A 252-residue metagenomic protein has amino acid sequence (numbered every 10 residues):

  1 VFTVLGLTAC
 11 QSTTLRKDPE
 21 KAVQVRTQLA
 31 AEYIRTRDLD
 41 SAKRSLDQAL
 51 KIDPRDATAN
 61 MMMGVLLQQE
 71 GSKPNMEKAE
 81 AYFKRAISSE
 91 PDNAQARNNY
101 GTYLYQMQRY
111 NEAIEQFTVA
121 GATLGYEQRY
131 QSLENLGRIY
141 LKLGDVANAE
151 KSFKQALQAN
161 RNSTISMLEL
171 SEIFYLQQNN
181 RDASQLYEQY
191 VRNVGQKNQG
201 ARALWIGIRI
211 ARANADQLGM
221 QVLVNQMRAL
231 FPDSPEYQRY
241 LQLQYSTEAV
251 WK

Functional and structural regions predicted by a protein language model:
L7-R26: Bacterial Sec signal peptide processing site at the extreme N-terminus
D18, I52, S88-E90, T123-G125 (+3 more regions): Structural marker of alpha-solenoid helical repeat scaffolds
E20, V194-K252: Terminal, low-structured helical/coil segments at or just beyond the last alpha-helical repeat
A22, D56, N93, E127-R129 (+3 more regions): Residue-level recognition of tetratricopeptide repeat
Q28, M62-V65, N99, N135 (+2 more regions): Canonical tetratricopeptide repeat
I34, M61, Q68-S72, N98 (+4 more regions): Position-specific recognition of the canonical hydrophobic site in helix A of tetratricopeptide repeat
R37-S45, E70-R85, M107-V119, L143-Q155 (+2 more regions): Structural signature of tandem alpha-helical TPR/SEL1-like repeats, specifically the intra-repeat loop/turn
A59, A96, Y130-S132, S166 (+2 more regions): TPR alpha-solenoid repeat register
